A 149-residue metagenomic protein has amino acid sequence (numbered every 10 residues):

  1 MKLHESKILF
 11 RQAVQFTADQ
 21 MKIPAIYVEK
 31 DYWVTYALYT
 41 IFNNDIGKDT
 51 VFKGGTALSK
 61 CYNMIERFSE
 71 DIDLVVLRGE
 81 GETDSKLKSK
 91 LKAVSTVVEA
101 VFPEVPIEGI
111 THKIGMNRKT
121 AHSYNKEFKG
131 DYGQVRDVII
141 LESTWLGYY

Functional and structural regions predicted by a protein language model:
M1-Y36, D84-S85: N-terminal regions immediately upstream of nucleotidyltransferase
L3-I8, Y39-G54, G130-Y132: Short charge-dense sequence patches
S6, I26, N44, E66 (+2 more regions): A generic structural signal for short, solvent-exposed coil/turn residues that cap or connect secondary-structure
L9-A13, I26-D31, D49-V51, C61-Y62 (+4 more regions): Extended, hydrophobic alpha-helical segments
Q20, E29-Y32, Y36-L38, K88-Y149: Conserved catalytic core of two-metal-ion nucleotidyltransferases
A25, K48, I107-G109: Residue-level detector of short coil/turn "hinge" positions at structural boundaries
F42-I72, L77-R78: Active-site nucleotide-donor binding segment shared across nucleotidyl transfer reactions
V75-K92: Catalytic palm subdomain of template-directed nucleic-acid polymerases, centered on the conserved carboxylate motif
